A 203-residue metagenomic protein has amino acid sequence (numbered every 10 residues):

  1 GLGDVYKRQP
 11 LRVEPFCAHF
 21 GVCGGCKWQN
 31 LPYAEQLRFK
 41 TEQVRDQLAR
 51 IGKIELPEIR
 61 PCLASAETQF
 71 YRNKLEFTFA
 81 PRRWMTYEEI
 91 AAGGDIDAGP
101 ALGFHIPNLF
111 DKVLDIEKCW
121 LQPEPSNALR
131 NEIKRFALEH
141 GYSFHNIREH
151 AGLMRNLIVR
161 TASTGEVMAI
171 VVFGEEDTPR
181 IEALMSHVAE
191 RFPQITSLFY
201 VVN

Functional and structural regions predicted by a protein language model:
G1: Glycine-rich phosphate-binding loop
D4-N203: Accessory RNA-recognition modules of RNA-modification enzymes
